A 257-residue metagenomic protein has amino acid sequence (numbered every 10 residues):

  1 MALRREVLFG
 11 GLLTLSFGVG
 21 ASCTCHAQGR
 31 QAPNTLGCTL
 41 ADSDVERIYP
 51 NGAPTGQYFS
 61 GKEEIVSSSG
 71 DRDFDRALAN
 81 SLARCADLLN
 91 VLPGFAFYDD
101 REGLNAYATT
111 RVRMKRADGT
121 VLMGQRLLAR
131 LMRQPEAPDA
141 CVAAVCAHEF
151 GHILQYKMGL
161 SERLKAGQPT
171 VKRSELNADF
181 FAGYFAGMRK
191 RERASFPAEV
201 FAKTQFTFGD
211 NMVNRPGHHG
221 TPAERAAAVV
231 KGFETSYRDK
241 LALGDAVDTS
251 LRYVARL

Functional and structural regions predicted by a protein language model:
M1-L15: N-terminal secretory signal peptides and thylakoid transit peptides that target proteins across membranes
C23-R101, R238-T249, R256: A metal-dependent hydrolase signature that marks the N-terminal structural subdomain at the beginning of catalytic folds
E63-D73, A129-E136, L164-K172, V213-P216: Second-shell loop/turn segments in exported
N105-A140, Y156: Active-site scaffold of zinc-dependent metalloenzymes
P138-G151: Short alpha-helix carrying the canonical HExxH Zn2+-binding catalytic motif
F150-K165, K190: Catalytic Zn2+-binding segment of zinc metalloproteases
T170-A194: Post-HExxH zinc-binding segment in Zn-dependent metallohydrolases
G187-L257: Long, well-structured alpha-helical subdomains associated with metal-dependent extracellular/ecto-lumenal hydrolases
